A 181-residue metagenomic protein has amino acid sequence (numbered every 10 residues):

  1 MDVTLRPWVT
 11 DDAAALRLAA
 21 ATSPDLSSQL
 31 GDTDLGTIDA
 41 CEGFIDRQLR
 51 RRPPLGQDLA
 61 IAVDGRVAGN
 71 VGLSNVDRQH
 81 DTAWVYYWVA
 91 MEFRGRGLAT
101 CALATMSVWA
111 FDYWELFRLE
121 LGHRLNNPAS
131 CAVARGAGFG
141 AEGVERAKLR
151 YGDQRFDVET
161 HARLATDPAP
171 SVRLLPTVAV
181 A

Functional and structural regions predicted by a protein language model:
M1-P24, D58-A181: Acyl-donor (CoA/ACP) binding surface of acyl/acetyltransferases
D25-D46: Conserved GNAT-fold acetyl-CoA-binding loop/helix
R47-A60: A short helix-loop-beta-strand connector motif used in the catalytic cores of GNAT acetyltransferases and, in some
